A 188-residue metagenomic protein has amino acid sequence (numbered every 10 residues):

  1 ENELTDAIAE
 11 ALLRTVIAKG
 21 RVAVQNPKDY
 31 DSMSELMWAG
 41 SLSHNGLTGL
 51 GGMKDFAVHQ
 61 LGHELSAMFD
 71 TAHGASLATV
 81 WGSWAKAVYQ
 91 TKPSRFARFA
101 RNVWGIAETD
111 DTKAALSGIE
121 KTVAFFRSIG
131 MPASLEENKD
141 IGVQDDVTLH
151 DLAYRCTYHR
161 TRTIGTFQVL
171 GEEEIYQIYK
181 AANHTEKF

Functional and structural regions predicted by a protein language model:
E1-A124: Active-site segments that bind and position negatively charged phosphate/pyrophosphate groups
F96, V103, A107-F188: C-terminal charged capping/lid subdomain of soluble metabolic enzymes
